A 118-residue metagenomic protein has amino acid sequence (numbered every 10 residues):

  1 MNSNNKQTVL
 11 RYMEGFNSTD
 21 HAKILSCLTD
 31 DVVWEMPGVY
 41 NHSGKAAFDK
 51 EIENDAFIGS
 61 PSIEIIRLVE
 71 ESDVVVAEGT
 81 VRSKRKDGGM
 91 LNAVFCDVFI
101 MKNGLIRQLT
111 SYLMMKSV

Functional and structural regions predicted by a protein language model:
M1-A22, S26-C27: Short, low-complexity N-terminal intrinsically disordered segments enriched in polar/charged residues
M1-N4, N17, E35, D49-V118: A beta-strand edge to alpha-helix "cap/lid" segment located at domain peripheries
V9-Y12, I24, V32, A77 (+1 more regions): Hydrophobic packing within well-folded, soluble alpha/beta domains
I24-T29, H42, F57, E71-V75: Short amphipathic alpha-helical segments, especially helix-boundary/capping motifs
V33-H42: A short gly/proline-enriched turn/hairpin at secondary-structure junctions
G44-A46: PAS/Per-ARNT-Sim sensory domains
